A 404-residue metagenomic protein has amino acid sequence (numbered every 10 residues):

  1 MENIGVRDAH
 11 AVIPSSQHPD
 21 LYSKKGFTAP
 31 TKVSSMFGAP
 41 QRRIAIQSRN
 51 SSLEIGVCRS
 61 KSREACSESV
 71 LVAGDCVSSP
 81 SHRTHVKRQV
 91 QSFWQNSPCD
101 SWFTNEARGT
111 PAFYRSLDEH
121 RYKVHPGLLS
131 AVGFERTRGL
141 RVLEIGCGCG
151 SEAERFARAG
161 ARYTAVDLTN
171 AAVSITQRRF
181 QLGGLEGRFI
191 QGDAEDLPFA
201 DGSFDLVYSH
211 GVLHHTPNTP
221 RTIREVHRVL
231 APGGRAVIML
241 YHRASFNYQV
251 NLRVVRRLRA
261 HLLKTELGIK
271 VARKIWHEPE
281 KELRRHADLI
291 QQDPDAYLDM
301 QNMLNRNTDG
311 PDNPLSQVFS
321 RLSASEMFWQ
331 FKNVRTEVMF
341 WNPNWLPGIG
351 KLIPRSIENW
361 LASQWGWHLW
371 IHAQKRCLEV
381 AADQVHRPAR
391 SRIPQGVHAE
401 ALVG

Functional and structural regions predicted by a protein language model:
R63-D118, G404: N-terminal, positively charged/glycine-rich alpha-helical extensions of SAM-dependent methyltransferases
R108-L140: Conserved alpha-helix/loop element of class I SAM-dependent methyltransferases that forms part of the SAM/SAH-binding
L140-D196: Class I SAM-dependent methyltransferase SAM/SAH-binding core
E195-L206: A short acidic, Gly/Pro-enriched loop at the edge of an enzyme's catalytic core that lines a small-molecule cofactor
P220-P232: A short glycine-rich, Lys/Arg-flanked "PGG" loop and its adjoining helix->strand segment in the class I
R235-D293: Conserved class I S-adenosyl-L-methionine
P314-K332: Short alpha-helix
K332, P354-G396, L402: Core SAM-dependent methyltransferase catalytic element
